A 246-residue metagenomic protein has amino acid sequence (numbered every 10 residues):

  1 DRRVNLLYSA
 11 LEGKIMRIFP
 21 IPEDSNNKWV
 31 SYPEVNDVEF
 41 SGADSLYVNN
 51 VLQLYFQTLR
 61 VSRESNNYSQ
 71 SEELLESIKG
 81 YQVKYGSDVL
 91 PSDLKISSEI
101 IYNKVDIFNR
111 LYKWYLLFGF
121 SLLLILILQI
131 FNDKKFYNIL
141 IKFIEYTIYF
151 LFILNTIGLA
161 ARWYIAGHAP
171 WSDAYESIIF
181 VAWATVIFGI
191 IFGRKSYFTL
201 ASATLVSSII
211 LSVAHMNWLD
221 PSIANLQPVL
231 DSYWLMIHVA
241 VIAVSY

Functional and structural regions predicted by a protein language model:
D1-I101: Soluble extramembrane regions of membrane proteins in the secretory/endomembrane system
Y47, E73, N155-T156, L226: Alpha-helical protein-protein interaction elements
Q70, W218, S245: Short, contiguous, pocket-lining structural segments that sit at or immediately flank catalytic/ligand-binding sites
I78, D173, H238: Conserved hydrophobic/aromatic pocket- or pore-lining residues that grip, position, or stack substrates in active sites
D93-N217, P221-A224, D231, V241-I242: Core alpha-helical transmembrane segments of integral membrane proteins
M236-Y246: Alpha-helical transmembrane segments
